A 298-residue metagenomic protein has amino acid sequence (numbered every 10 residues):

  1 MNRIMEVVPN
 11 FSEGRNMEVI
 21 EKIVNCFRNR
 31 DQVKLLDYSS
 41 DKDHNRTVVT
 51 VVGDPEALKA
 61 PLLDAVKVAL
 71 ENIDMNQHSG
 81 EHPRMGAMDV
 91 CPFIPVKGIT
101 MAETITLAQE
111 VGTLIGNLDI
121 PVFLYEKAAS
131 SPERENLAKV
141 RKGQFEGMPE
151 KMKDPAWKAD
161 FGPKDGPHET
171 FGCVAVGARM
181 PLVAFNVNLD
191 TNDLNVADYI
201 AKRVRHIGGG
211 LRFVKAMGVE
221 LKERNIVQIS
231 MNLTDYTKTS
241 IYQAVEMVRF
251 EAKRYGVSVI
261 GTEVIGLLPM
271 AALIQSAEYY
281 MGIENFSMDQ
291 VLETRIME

Functional and structural regions predicted by a protein language model:
M1-E298: Long, contiguous binding/interaction regions
